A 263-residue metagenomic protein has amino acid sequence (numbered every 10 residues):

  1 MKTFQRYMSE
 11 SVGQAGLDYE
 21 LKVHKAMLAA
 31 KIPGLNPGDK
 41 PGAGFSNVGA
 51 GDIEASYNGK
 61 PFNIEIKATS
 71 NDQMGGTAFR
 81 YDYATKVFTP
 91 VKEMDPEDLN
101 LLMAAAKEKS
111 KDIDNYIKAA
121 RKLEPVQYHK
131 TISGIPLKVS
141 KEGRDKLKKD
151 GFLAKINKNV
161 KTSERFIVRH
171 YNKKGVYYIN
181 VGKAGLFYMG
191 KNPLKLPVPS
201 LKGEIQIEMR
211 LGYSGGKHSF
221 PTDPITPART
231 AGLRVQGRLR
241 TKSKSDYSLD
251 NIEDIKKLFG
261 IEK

Functional and structural regions predicted by a protein language model:
M1-E10, I255: Intrinsically disordered, compositionally biased, charge-dense segments
K2, M94, V139, Y247-D250: Short coil/turn linker and secondary-structure boundary residues
R6, K25, A29, K257: Charged/polar, solvent-exposed surface patches and flexible loops
Y7-K25, G42-V48: A short, highly charged nucleic-acid-interacting micro-segment common to nuclease and nuclease-linked defense proteins
S11-V12, A29, L35, E65-R229 (+1 more regions): Catalytic cores of nucleic-acid endonucleases
K25-G59: A short acidic/basic microdomain associated with nuclease active sites
F45-N47, D52-D72, K244-S245, I255-K257: Active-site beta-strand-loop-beta-strand hairpin of nuclease catalytic cores that positions key catalytic residues
R234-K263: Charge-dense, extended regions
